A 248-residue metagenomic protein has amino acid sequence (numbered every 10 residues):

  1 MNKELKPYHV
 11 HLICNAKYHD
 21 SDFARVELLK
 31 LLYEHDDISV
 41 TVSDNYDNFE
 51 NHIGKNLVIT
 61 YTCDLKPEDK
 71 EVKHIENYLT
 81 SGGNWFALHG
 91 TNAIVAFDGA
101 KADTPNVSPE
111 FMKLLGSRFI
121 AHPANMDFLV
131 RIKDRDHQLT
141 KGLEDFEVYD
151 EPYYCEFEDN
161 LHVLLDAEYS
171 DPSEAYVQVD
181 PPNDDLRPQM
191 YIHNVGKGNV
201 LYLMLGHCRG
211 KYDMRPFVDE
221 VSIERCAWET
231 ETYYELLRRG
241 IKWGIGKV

Functional and structural regions predicted by a protein language model:
M1-Y8, E34, D180-R187, V195-V248: Extracellular ligand-binding/catalytic regions of CAZymes and related secreted enzymes and adhesion modules
E4-L5, N51-I53, T80, F157-E158 (+1 more regions): Extracellular/periplasmic catalytic domains that process cell-envelope and extracellular macromolecules
H9-F97: Helical hinge/lid and interdomain linker segments adjacent to catalytic or ligand-binding clefts that mediate domain
K17-Y18, N48, L65, N92-I94 (+4 more regions): Short, solvent-exposed loop/turn segments at secondary-structure junctions
F23-R25, F97-K101, Y176-V177, D213-P216: Short aromatic-enriched loop/helix-cap "lid" or pocket-rim segments at secondary-structure transitions that line
A24, L28, E71, V107 (+2 more regions): Stable alpha-helical elements in mature extracytoplasmic
Y33, T41, S117, A124-L205: Catalytic beta-strand/loop cores that center a nucleophilic Ser/Cys/Thr and support acyl-enzyme chemistry
K66-G142: A glycine-rich, often tryptophan-bearing local segment used as a flexible ligand/cofactor-contacting loop or short
